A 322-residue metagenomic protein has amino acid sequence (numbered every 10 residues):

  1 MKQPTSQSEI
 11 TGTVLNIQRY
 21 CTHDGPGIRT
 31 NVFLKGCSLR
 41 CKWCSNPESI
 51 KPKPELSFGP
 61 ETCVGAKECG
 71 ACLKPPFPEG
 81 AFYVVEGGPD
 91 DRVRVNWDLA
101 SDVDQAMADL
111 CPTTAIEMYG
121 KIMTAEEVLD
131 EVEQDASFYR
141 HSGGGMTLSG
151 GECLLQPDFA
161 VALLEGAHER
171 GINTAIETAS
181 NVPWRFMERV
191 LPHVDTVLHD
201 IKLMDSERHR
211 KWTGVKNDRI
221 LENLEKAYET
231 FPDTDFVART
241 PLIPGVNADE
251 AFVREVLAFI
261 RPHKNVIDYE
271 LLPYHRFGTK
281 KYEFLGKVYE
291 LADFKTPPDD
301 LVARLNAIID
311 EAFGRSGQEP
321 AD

Functional and structural regions predicted by a protein language model:
M1-C72, P78, Y83-D91: Flexible, acidic/Gly-rich N-terminal and inter-domain linker regions that tether and position cofactor-handling modules
M1-P26, D233, L242-D322: Auxiliary Fe-S-binding modules of radical SAM enzymes
R19, K42, N46, K74-P78 (+5 more regions): Generic secondary-structure signature for well-ordered alpha-helical cores
R29, R40, A100-D104, R239: Short, cationic motifs built from Arg/Lys/His that form the positively charged side of catalytic pockets
S38-K42, E55-G59, E68, G171-T174 (+4 more regions): Glycine-rich loops and low-complexity Gly/Arg-rich segments that provide flexible linkers or classic glycine-based
I50-P192: Conserved Radical SAM active-site core
F58-P60, R210-K216, G286-F294: Short glycine-enriched, charge-decorated loop/helix-capping segments at active-site entrances that position
E126-F277, F284: Conserved AdoMet/S-adenosylmethionine-binding subsite of the radical SAM
